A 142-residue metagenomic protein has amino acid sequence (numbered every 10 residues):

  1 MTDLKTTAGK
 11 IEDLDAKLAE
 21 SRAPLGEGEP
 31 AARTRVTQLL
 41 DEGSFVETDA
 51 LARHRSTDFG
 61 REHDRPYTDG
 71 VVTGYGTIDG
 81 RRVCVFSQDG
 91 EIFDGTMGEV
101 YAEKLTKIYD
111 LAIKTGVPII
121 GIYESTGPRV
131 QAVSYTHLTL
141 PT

Functional and structural regions predicted by a protein language model:
M1-V83, S87-D94: Intrinsically disordered, low-complexity segments enriched in small/flexible residues
G28-A31, E124, T139: Residue-level detector of functionally special positions within alpha-helical transmembrane segments of multi-pass
T37, T106-Y109, L138: Predominant activation on well-ordered alpha-helical scaffold segments within soluble catalytic domains
Y67, V100-E103: Charged, alpha-helix-enriched surfaces in structured cytosolic catalytic cores of large nucleotide-utilizing machines
G76-D89, K104-Q131: A structural preference for short, pocket-lining loop segments at secondary-structure junctions
G95-V100, K114-G116: Periplasmic/cell-envelope proteins involved in peptidoglycan metabolism and beta-lactam response
T96-E99, V130-Y135: Short acidic, glycine/serine/threonine-rich loops at helix termini
T136-T142: Conserved small/polar residues in nucleotide/adenosyl-binding loops
